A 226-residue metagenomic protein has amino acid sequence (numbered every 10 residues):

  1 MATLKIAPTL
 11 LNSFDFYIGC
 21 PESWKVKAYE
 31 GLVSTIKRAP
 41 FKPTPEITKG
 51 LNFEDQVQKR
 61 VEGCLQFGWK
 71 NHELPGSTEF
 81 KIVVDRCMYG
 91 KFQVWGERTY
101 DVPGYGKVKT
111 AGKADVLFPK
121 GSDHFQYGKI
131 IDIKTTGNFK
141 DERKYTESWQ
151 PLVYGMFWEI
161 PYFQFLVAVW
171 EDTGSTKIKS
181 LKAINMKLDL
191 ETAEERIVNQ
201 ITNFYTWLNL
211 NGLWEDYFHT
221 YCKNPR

Functional and structural regions predicted by a protein language model:
M1-S122: Metal-dependent nuclease catalytic cores that hydrolyze phosphodiester bonds in DNA/RNA, characterized by
T9, I160-R226: Metal-dependent nuclease catalytic regions and adjoining charged, substrate-binding loops involved in nucleic-acid end
F53, G112-F139, Y154: Conserved catalytic cores of phosphodiester-cleaving nucleases, focusing on short active-site segments
T99, T136-N138, V169-D172: Short, solvent-exposed loop/turn segments at secondary-structure junctions
K107-A111, F125-G128, T176-A183: Short, mixed charged/polar active-site loops that provide acid/base catalysis or chelate metal/phosphate cofactors
F139-T146: Active-site-adjacent loop/helix micro-motif of nuclease/hydrolase catalytic cores
E147-W158: An active-site-proximal "capping" alpha-helix that borders the catalytic cofactor pocket
